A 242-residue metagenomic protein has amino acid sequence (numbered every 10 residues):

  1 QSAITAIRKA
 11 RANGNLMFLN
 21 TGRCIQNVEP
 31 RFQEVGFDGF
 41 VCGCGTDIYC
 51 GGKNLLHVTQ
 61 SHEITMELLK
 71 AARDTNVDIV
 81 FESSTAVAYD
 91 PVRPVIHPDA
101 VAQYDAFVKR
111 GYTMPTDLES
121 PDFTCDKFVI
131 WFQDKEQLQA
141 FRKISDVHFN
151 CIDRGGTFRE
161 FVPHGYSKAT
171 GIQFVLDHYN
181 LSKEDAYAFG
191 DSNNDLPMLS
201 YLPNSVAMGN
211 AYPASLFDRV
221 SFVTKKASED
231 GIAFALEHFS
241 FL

Functional and structural regions predicted by a protein language model:
Q1, E160-L242: Mg2+-dependent phosphoryl-transfer enzymes with acidic/Ser/Thr/Gly-rich catalytic loops
S2-H97: Active-site phosphate-binding/coordination module
G14, F37, C125-D126, H148-F149 (+2 more regions): Short, well-ordered alpha-helix to beta-strand connector turns
P30-E34, C50, Q139-I144, M198-Y201 (+1 more regions): Short loop/helix-cap segments at secondary-structure boundaries that form the rim of catalytic
F37-G45, N150-D153, S205-G209: Short hydrophobic/aromatic-enriched beta-strand-loop microsegments
G45, D134-E136, G209-P213: Short, polar loop motifs at secondary-structure junctions
T59, Y112-P115, F222-A227: Short acidic-hydrophobic, aromatic-tinged amphipathic segments that line or gate anion-handling sites
A71, T75-F189, N193-M198: Conserved acidic, metal-coordinating active-site core of Asp-based, Mg2+-dependent phosphoryl-transfer enzymes
